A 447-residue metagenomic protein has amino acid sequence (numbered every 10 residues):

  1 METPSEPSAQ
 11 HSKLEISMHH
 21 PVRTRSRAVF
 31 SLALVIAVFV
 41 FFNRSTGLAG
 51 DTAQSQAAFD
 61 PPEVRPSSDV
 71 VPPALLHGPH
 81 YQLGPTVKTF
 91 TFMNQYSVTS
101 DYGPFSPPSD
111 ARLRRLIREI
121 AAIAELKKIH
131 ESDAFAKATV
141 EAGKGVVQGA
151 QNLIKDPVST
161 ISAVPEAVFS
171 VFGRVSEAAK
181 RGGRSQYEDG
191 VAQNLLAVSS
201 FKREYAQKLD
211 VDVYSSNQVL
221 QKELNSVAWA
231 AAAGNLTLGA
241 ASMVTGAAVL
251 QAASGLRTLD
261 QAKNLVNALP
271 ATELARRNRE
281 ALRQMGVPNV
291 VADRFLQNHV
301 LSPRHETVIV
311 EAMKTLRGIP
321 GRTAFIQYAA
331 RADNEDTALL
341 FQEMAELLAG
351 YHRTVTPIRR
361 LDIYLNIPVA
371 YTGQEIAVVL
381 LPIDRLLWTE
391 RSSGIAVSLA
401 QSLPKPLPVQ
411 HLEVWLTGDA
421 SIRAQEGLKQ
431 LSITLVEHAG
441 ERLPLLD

Functional and structural regions predicted by a protein language model:
M1-S26: N-terminal secretory signal peptides that target proteins for export/translocation
S31-N43: Bacterial N-terminal signal peptides
Q56-G182: Cationic, glycine-rich low-complexity segments
I123-E177, R184-G246: Amphipathic interfacial helices
V168-D189, A253-R294: Membrane-engaging insertion elements
E280-I367: Acidic-basic catalytic patches of nuclease active cores, encompassing PD-(D/E)XK and other metal-cofactor nuclease
Q342-L407, L412-V414: Conserved catalytic cores of phosphodiester-cleaving nucleases, focusing on short active-site segments
T417-D447: Domain-level recognition of nuclease-like catalytic cores that cleave nucleotide substrates
